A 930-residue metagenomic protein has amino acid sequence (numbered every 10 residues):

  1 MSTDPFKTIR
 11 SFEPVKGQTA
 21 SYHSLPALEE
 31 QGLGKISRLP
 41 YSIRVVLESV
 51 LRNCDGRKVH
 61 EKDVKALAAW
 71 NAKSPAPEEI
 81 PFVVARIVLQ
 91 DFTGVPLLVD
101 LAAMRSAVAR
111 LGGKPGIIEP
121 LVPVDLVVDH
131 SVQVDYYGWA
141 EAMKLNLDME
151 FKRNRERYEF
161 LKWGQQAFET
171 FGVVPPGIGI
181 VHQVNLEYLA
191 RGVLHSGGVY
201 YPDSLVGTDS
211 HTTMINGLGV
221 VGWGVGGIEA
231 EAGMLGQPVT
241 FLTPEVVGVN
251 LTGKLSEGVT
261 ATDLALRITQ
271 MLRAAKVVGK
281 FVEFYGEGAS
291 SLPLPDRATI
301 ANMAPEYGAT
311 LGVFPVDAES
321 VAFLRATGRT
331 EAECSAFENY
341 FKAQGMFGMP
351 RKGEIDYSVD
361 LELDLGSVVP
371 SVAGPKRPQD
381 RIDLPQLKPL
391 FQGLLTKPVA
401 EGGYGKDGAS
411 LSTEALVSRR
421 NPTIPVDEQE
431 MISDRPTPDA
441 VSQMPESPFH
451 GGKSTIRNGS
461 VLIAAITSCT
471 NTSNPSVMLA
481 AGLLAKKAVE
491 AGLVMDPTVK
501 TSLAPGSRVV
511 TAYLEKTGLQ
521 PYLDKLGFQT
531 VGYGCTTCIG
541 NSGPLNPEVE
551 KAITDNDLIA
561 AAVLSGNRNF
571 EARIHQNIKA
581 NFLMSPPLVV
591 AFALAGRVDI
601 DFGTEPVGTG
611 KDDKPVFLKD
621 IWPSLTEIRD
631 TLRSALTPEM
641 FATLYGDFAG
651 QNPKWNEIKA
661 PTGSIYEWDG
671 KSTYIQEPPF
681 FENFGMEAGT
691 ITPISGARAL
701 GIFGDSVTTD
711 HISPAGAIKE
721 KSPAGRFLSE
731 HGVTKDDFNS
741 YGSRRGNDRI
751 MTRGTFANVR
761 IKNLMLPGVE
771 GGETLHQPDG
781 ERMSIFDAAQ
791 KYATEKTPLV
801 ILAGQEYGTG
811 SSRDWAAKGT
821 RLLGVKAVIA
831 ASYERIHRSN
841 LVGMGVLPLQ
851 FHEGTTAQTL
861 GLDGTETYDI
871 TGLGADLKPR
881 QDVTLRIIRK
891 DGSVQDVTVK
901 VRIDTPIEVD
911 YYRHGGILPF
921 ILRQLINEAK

Functional and structural regions predicted by a protein language model:
M1-V83, K654, P661-G663, E667 (+2 more regions): Acidic/polar, glycine-rich intrinsically disordered N-terminal extensions of enzymes
D55-K254, A261-L266, P370-A373, L387 (+11 more regions): Long, structured ligand/cofactor-binding scaffold of large enzymes
V83, A102-E156, G286-E428, T604-W668 (+4 more regions): Terminal amphipathic helices with adjacent charged low-complexity linkers/tails
S196-F341, F347, V477-A480, A485-P497 (+3 more regions): Mobile "lid/hinge" segments at catalytic clefts and subdomain interfaces of large enzymes
T252, F281, Y285-L292, N567 (+1 more regions): Extracellular/luminal Protease-associated
G610-I628, H837-Y911: Acidic, glycine-rich flexible loop/linker segments
P661-D737: Segments forming glycine/polar-rich beta-alpha architectures that bind adenosine-containing cofactors
